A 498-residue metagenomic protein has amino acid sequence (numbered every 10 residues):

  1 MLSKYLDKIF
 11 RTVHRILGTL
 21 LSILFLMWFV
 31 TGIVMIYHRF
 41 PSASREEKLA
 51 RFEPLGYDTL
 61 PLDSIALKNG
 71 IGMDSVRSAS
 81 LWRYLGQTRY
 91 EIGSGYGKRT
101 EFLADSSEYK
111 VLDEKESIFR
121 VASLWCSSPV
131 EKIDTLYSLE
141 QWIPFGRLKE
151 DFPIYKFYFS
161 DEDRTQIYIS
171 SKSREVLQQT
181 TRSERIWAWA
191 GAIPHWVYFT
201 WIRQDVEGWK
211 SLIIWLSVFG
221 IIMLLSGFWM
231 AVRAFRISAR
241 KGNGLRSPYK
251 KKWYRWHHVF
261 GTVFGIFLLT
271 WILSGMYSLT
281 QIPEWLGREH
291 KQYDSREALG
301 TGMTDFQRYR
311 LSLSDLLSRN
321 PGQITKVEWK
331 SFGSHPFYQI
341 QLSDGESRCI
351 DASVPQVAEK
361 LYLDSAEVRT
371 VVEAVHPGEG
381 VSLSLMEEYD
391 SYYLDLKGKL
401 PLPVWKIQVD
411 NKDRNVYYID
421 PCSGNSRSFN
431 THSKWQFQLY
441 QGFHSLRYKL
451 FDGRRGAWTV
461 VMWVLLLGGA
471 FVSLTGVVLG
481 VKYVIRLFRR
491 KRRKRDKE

Functional and structural regions predicted by a protein language model:
M1-E498: Conserved histidines in hydrophobic membrane contexts and catalytic metal-binding motifs
